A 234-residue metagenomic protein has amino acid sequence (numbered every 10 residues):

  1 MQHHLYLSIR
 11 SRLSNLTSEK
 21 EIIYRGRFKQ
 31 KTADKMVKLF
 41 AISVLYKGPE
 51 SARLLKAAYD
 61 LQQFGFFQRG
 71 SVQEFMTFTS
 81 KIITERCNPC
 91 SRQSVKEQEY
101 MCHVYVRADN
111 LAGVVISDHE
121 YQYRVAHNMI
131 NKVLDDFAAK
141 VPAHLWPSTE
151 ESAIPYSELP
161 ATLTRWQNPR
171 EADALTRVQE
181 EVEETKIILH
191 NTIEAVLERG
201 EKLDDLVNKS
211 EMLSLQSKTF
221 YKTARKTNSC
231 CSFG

Functional and structural regions predicted by a protein language model:
M1-I9, L16-E19, I23-K35, A224-G234: C-terminal helix/juxtamembrane-tail motif
A33-D204, N208-E211, L215-G234: Acidic, low-complexity cytosolic segments
